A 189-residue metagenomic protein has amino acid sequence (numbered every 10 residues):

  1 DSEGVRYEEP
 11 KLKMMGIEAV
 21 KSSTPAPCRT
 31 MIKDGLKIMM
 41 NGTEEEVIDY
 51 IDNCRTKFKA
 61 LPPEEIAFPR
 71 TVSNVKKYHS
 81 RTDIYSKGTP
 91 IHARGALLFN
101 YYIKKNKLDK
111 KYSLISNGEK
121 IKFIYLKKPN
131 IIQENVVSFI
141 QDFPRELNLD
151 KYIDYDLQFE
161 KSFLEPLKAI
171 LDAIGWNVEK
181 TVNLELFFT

Functional and structural regions predicted by a protein language model:
D1-T189: DNA-dependent DNA polymerase catalytic subunits
